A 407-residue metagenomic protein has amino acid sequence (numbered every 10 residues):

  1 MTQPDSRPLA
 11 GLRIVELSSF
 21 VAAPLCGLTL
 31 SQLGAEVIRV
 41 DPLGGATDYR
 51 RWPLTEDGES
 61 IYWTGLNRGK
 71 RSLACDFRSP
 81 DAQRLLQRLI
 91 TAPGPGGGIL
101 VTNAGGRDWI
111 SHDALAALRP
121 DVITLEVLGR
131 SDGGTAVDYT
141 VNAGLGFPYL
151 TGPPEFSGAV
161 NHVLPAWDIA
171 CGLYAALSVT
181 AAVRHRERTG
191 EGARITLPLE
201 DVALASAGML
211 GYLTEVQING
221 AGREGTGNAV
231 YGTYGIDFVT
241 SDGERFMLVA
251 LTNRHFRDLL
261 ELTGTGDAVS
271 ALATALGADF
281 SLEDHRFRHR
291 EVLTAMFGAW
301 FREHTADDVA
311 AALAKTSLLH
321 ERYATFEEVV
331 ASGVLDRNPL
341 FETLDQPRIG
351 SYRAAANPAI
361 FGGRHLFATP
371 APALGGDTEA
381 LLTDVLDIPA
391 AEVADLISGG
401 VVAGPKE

Functional and structural regions predicted by a protein language model:
M1-R188, D307, A373, A380-E407: N-terminal helix-loop segment corresponding to the beta1-alpha1 unit of nucleotide/adenylate-binding folds
W63, G222-V230, I236-D237, R288 (+3 more regions): Short Gly/Pro-enriched turn/cap motifs at secondary-structure boundaries
F156-P165, E187-A203, R223-G227, A278: Conserved Rossmann-fold dehydrogenase catalytic segment
S157-W167, V239-E244, G363-R364: Flexible glycine/proline-enriched surface loops and loop-helix/loop-strand junctions
P165-T180, L199-M209, L251-H255: Mid-domain beta-loop-alpha active-site segment that forms a flexible, acidic cofactor/metal-binding surface
G172-G192, M209-Q217, L260-L272: Oxidoreductase and adenylate-handling cofactor-binding alpha/beta cores
Y234-T316, H320: Aromatic-enriched alpha-helical interface/lid elements that frame and gate functional surfaces
D307-A310, A314-A368: A glycine-rich dinucleotide-binding beta-alpha-beta segment and adjacent secondary-structure elements that constitute
